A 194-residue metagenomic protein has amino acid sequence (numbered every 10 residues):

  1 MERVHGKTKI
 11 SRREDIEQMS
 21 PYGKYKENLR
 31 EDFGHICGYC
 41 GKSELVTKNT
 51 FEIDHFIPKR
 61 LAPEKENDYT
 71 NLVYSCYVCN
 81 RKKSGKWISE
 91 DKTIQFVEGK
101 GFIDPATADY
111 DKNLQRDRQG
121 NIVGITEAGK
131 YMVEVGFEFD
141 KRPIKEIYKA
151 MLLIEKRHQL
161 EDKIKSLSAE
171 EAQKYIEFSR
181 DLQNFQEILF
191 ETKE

Functional and structural regions predicted by a protein language model:
M1-I10, G23-N28, E44-V46, K65-V73 (+2 more regions): Extended charged
I16-M19, I36, G41-V46: An N-terminal structural lobe/cap that precedes and organizes the functional/catalytic core across diverse proteins
D32: Aromatic-lined ligand-binding clefts that engage carbohydrates, nucleic acids, or primary amines
H35, F51, N71-Y74: Cys/His-enriched microdomains
N49, L61: A short, conserved, highly charged catalytic patch centered on acidic carboxylates
I53-K59: Histidine-centered catalytic micro-motifs used for acid/base chemistry in nuclease and nucleotide-processing active
